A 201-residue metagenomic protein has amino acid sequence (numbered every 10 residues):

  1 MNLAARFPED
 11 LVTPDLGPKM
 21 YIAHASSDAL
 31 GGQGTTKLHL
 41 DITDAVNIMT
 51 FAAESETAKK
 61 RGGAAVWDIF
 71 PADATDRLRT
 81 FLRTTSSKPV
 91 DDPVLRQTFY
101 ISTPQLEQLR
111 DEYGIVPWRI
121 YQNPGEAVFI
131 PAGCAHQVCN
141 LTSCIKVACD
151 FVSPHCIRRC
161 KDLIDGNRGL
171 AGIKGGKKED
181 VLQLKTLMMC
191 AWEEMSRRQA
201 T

Functional and structural regions predicted by a protein language model:
M1-A127, C134-T201: Active-site region of the double-stranded beta-helix
